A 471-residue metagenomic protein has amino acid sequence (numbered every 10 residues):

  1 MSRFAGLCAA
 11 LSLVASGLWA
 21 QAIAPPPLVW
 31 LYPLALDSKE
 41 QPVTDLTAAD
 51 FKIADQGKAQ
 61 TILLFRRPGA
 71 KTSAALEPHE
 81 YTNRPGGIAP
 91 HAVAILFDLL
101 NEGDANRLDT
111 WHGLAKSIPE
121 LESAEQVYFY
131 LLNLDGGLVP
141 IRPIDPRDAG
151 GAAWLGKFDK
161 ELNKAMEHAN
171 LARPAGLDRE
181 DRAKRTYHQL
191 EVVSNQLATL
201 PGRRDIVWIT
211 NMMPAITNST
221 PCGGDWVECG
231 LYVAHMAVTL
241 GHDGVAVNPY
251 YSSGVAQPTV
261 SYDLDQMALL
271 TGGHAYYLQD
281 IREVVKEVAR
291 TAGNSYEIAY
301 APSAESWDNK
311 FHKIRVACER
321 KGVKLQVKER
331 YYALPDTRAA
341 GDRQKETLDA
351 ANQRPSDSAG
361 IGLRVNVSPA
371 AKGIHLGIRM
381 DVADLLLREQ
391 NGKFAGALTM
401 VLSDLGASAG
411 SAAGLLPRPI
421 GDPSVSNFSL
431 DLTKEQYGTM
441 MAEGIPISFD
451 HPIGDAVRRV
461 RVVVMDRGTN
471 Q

Functional and structural regions predicted by a protein language model:
M1-R3: N-terminal secretory signal peptides that target proteins for export/translocation
A5-G17: Bacterial N-terminal signal peptides
W19-Q471: Scaffold/interface architecture of coatomer-like assemblies
